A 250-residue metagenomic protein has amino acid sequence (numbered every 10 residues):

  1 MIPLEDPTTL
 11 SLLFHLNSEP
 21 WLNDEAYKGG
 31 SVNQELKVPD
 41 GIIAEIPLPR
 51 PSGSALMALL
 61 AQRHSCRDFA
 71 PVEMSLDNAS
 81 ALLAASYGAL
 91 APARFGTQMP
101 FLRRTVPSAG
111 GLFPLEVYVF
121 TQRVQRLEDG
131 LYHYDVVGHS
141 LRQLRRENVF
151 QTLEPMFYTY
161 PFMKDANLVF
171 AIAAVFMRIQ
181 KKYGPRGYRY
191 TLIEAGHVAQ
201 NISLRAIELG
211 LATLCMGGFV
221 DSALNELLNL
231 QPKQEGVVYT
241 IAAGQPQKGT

Functional and structural regions predicted by a protein language model:
M1-I172, F176-M177, A195, F219-T250: N-terminal accessory segments that position/regulate proteins before the catalytic core
R178-K182: Short acidic/His/Gly/Ser-rich catalytic and metal-binding motifs that mark active-site loops of diverse hydrolases
P185-E194: Short pre-catalytic strand/loop immediately N-terminal to key active-site residues, enriched for Gly-Thr
A199: C-terminal substrate/ligand-recognition segments
G210: Structured binding elements
T213-G217: Short beta-strand segments at enzyme active-site cores
